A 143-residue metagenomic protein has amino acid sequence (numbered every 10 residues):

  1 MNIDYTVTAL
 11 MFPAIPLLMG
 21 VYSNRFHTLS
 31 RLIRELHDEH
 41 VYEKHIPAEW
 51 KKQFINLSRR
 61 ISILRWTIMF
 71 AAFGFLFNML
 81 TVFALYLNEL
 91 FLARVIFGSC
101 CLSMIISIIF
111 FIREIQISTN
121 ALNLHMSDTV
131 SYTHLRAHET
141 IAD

Functional and structural regions predicted by a protein language model:
M1-R31, S62-I117: Alpha-helical transmembrane segments and their immediate juxtamembrane boundary regions in integral membrane proteins
I33-E49: Short, charged cytosolic
K44-I61: Short membrane-interface loop/juxtamembrane segments of multi-pass integral membrane proteins
S118-T129: Flexible extramembrane loops and terminal tails that flank transmembrane helices in small membrane-associated subunits
T133-T140: Conserved small/polar residues in nucleotide/adenosyl-binding loops
